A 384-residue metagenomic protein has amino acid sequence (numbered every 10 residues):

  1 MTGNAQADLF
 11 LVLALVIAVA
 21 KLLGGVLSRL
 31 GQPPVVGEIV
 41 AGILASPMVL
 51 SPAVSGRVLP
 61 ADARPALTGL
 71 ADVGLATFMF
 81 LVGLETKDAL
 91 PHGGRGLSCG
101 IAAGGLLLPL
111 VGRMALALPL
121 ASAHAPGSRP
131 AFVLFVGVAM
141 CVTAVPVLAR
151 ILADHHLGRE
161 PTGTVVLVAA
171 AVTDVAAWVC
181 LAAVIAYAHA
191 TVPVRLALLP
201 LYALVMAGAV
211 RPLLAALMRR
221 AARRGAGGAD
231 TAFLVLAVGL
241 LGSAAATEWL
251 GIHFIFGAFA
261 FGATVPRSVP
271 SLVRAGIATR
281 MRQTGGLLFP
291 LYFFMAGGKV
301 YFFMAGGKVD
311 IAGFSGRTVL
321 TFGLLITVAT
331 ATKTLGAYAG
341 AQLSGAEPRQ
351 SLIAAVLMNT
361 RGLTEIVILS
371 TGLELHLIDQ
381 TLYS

Functional and structural regions predicted by a protein language model:
T2-V16, A63-F80, S128-T143, R195-G208 (+3 more regions): Structural signature of hydrophobic alpha-helical transmembrane segments
G3-L11, S98-A102, T164-A169, R220-A232 (+2 more regions): Short, amphipathic, aromatic/basic-enriched membrane-interface segments that mark the entry/exit of transmembrane
I17-K21, I43, P47, L81-L84 (+8 more regions): Alpha-helical transmembrane segments of multi-pass membrane proteins
I17-Q32, M79-R95, P146-R159, A209-R224 (+2 more regions): C-terminal ends of transmembrane helices
V19-R29, P52, D88-H155, P290-K299 (+2 more regions): Transmembrane alpha-helices that form the ion-translocation and gating core of multi-pass ion transport proteins
L22-G37, S243-F256: Flexible hinge motifs at transmembrane-helix junctions and intramembrane kinks/re-entrant loops in multi-pass membrane
A45-L97, R220-L324: Membrane-interface junctions of multi-pass transporters
G94-G100, G158-D174, P193-A197, R274-I277 (+2 more regions): Membrane-interface alpha-helices at helix entry/exit sites of multi-pass transporters
